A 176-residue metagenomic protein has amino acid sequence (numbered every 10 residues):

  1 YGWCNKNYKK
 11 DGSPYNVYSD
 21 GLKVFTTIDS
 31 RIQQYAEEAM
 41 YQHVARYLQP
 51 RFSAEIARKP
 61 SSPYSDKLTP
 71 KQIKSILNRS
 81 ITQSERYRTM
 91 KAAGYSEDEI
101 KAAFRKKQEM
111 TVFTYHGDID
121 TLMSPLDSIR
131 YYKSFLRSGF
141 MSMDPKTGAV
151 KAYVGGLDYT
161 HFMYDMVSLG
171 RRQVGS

Functional and structural regions predicted by a protein language model:
Y1-S176: Extended, non-catalytic substrate-recognition/exosite surfaces adjacent to catalytic cores, especially in enzymes
